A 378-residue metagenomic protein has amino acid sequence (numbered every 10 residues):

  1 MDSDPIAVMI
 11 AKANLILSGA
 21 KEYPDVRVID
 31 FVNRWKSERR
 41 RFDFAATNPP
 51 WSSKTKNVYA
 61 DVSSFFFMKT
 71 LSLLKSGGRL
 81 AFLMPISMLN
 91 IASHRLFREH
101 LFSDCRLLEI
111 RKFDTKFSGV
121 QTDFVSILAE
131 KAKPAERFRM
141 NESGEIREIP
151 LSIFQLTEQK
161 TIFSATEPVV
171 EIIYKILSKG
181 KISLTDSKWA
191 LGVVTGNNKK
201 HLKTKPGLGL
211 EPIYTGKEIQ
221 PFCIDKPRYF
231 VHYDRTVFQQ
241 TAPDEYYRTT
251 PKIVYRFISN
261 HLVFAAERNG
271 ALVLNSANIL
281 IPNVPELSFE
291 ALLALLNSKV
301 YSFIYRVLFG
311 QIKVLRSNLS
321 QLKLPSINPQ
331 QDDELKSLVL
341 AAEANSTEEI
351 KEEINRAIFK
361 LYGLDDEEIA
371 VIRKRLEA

Functional and structural regions predicted by a protein language model:
M1-D2: Conserved acidic E/D residue at the C-terminus of a beta-strand in Rossmann-like folds
P5-M9, I16, A20-Y23, R27 (+4 more regions): Signature of N6-adenine DNA methyltransferases within the class I
I10, L96, A291, E334-S337 (+1 more regions): Short, solvent-exposed alpha-helical surface patches in well-structured domains
I10-N14, S18, R34, A45-N48 (+15 more regions): Generic, well-ordered alpha-helical scaffold segments in large soluble proteins
L74, E171-Q330, K360: Polybasic, glycine- and aromatic-enriched phosphate-binding surface used to engage nucleic acids
R106-L107, I219, Y301, E367: Generic structural signal for secondary-structure transition and capping sites
L151-N197, L210, K217, S326-A378: Non-catalytic DNA-recognition/assembly elements of restriction-modification systems
